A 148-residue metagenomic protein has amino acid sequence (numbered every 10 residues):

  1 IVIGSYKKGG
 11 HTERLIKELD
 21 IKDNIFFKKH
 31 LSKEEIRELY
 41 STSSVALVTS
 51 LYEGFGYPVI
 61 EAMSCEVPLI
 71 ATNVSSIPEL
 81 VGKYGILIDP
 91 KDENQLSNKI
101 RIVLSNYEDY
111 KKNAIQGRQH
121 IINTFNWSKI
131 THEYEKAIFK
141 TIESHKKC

Functional and structural regions predicted by a protein language model:
I1-E13: Glycosyltransferase donor-sugar binding loop
T12-E34: Nucleotide-activated donor-binding/catalytic signature segment of Leloir-type glycosyltransferases, i.e., the conserved
E38-S43: Short alpha-helical donor nucleotide-sugar binding micro-motif in glycosyltransferases
L51: Aromatic "clamp/platform" in nucleotide-sugar-dependent glycosyltransferases that forms part of the donor/acceptor
V59, P68-A71: Short hydrophobic beta-strand element within catalytic cores of glycosyltransferases and related nucleotide-activated
I86-E93, I102-Y107: Conserved acidic donor-binding segment of nucleotide-sugar-dependent glycosyltransferases
I102, D109-T124, E133-K136: A short, well-ordered alpha-helix in the C-terminal region of glycosyltransferases
W127-C148: C-terminal alpha-helical cap of glycosyltransferases
